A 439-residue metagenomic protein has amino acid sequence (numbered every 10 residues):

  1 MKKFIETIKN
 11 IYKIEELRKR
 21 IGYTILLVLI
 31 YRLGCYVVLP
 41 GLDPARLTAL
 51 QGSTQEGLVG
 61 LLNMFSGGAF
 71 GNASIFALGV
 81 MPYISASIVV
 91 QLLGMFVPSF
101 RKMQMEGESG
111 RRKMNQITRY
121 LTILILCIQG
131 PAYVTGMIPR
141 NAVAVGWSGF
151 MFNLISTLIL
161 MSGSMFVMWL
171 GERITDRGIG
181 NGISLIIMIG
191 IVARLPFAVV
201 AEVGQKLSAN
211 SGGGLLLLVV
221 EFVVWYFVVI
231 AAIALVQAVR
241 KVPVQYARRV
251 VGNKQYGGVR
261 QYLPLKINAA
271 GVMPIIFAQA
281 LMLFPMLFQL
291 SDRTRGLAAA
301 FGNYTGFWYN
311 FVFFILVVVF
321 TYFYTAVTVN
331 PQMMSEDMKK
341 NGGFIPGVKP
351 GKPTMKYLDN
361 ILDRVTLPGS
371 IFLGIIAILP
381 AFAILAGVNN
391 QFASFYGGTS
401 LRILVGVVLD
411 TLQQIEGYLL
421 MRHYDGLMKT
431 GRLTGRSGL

Functional and structural regions predicted by a protein language model:
M1-Q104, S109-L439: N-terminal cationic and glycine-rich segments that engage phosphates or anionic surfaces
